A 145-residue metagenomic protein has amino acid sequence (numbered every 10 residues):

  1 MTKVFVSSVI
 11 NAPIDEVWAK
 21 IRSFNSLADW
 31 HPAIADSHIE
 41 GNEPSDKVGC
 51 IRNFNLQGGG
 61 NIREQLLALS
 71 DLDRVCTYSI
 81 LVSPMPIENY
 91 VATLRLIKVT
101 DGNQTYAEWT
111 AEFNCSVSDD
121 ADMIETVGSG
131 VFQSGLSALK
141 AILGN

Functional and structural regions predicted by a protein language model:
M1-P44: Hydrophobic ligand-binding cavity/cleft-lining segments
V6-I10, L94, W109-A111: A structural signal for short, well-ordered beta-strand segments
A28-D29, N55-Q104, E112-C115, I142: Hydrophobic-ligand binding "helix-grip"
D36-E40, P84, I97-K98, E125-S129: Juxtamembrane/interface motifs at transmembrane-helix termini
K47-V48: Short, solvent-exposed linear patches
Y106, E112-N145: A conserved amphipathic terminal alpha-helix motif
